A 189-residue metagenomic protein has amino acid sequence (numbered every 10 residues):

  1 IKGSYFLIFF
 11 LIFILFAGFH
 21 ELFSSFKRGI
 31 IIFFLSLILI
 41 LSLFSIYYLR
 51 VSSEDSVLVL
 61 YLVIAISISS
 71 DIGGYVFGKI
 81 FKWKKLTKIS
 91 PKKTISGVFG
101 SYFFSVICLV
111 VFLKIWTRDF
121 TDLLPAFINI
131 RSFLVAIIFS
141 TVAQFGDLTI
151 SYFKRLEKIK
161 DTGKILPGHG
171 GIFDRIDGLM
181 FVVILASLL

Functional and structural regions predicted by a protein language model:
I1-I137, T141: Membrane-embedded alpha-helical bundles of polytopic integral membrane proteins
F34, K84, K160, S187-L188: Residues in and immediately flanking transmembrane alpha helices
K82-T87, R155-K164: Juxtamembrane helix-boundary/capping and inter-helix hinge elements in multi-pass membrane proteins
K88-F99, T162-I176: Membrane-interface alpha-helices at helix entry/exit sites of multi-pass transporters
R175-L189: Final/C-terminal transmembrane alpha-helix of multipass membrane proteins
